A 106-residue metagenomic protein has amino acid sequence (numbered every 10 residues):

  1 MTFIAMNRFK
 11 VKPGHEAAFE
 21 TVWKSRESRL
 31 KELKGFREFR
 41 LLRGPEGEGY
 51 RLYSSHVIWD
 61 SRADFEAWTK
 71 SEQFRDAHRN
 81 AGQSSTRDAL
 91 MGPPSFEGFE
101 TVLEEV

Functional and structural regions predicted by a protein language model:
T2, Y50-L52: Conserved catalytic motifs of the protein kinase core domain
I4-F9: Active-site-flanking beta-strand signature of metal-NTP-handling nucleotidyl enzymes and homologous cyclase-like
K10, L42, H56-I58: Short hydrophobic/aromatic beta-strand micro-patches that form the beta-sheet surface supporting nucleotide- or nucleic
V11-E20: Short, surface-exposed ligand-recognition loops at beta-strand->loop->(often short) alpha-helix junctions that present
T21, S25-R37, L52, I58-F96: An amphipathic, aromatic/His-enriched active-site/gating alpha helix that lines ligand/cofactor pockets
E38-L41, G98-T101: Hydrophobic/anchoring residues in structured secondary elements
P45-G49: A short beta-turn/loop motif at secondary-structure boundaries
